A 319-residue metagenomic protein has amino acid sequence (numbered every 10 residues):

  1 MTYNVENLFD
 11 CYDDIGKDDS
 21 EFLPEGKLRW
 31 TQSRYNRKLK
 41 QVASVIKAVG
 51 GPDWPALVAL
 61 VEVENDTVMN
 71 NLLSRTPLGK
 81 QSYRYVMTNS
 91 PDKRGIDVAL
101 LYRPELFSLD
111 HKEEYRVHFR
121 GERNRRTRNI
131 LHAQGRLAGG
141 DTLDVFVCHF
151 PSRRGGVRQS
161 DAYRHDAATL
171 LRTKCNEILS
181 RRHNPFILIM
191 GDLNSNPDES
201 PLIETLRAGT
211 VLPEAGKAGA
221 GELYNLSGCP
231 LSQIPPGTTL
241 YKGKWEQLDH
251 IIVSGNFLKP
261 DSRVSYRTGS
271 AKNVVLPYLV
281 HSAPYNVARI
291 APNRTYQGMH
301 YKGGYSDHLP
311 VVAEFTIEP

Functional and structural regions predicted by a protein language model:
M1-K80, V86-V98, Y285-R289, M299 (+1 more regions): N-terminal, active-site-proximal structural segment of metallo-dependent hydrolase catalytic domains
Y3-V5, Y35-K38, V42-M69, L101 (+5 more regions): Active-site beta-strand/loop signature of hydrolases that rely on acidic residues for catalysis
N7-F9, I46-D53, E62, L73-P77 (+10 more regions): Sec/Tat-exported extracytoplasmic proteins
D14-G16, A138-T169, T173, L179 (+1 more regions): Metal-dependent phosphoester/phosphodiester hydrolase catalytic core
R29-K40, L60-T67, D92-G95, N124-R125 (+5 more regions): Soluble non-cytosolic domains of exported or imported proteins
V63-L143, C148-P151: Structured beta-strand-rich core segments of catalytic domains in phosphoester-bond hydrolases
T67-N70, R94-D97, R154-V157, N196-P201 (+1 more regions): Extracytoplasmic/secreted cell-surface and envelope-processing proteins
E177-I187, S195-P319: Metal-dependent phosphoester-hydrolase catalytic domains
